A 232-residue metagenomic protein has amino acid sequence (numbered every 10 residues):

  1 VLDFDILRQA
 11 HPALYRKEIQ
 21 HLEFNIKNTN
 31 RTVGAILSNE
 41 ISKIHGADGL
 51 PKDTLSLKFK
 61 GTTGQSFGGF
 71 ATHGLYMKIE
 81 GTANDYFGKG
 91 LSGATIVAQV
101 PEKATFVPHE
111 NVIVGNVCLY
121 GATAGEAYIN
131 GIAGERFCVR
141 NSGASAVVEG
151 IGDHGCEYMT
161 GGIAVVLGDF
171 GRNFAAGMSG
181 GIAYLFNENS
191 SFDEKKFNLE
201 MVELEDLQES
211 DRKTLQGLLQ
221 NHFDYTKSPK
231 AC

Functional and structural regions predicted by a protein language model:
V1-C232: Long, distal/terminal scaffolding or interaction modules with repetitive or compositionally biased sequence
